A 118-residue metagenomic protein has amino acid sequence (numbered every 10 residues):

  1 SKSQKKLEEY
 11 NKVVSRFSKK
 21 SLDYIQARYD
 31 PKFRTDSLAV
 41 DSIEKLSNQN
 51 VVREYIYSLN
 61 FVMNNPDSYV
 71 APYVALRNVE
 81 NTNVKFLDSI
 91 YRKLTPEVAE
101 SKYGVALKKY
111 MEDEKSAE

Functional and structural regions predicted by a protein language model:
S1-L46: A non-transmembrane, solvent-exposed segment enriched in polar/low-complexity residues
Q4-N11, V52, P66-D67, V74: Charged heptad-repeat coiled-coil "stalk" segments of single-pass membrane proteins that scaffold or bridge
V14, S18-S21, I25-R28, E54 (+3 more regions): Sec/Tat-exported extracytoplasmic proteins
Y29-P31, S58-M63: Short helix-to-loop capping/linker segments positioned immediately adjacent to catalytic or ligand/cofactor-binding
V40-S58, Y91, M111: Short amphipathic alpha-helical coiled-coil/interface segments
I56, M63-E118: Charged, long alpha-helical assembly modules
